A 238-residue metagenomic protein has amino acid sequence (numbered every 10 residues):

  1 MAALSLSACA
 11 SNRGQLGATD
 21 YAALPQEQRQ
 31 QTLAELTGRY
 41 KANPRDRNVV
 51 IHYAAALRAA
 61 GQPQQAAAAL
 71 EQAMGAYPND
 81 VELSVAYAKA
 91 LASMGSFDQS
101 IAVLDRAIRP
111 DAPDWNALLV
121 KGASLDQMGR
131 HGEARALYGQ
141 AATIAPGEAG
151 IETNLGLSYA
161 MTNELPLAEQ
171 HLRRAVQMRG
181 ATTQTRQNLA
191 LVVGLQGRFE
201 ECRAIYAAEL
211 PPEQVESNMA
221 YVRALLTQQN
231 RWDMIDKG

Functional and structural regions predicted by a protein language model:
S5-A60, Q64, A68, G238: N-terminal leader/linker segments that initiate helical-solenoid repeat arrays
A42-N43, A76-Y77, A107-D111, T143-I144 (+2 more regions): Structural marker of alpha-solenoid helical repeat scaffolds
R47-N48, V81-E82, D114-N116, H131 (+3 more regions): Helix-start (N-cap) detector for alpha-helical repeat units in TPR-like alpha-solenoids, especially tetratricopeptide
H52, A86, L119-V120, N154 (+1 more regions): Canonical tetratricopeptide repeat
T183-T185, L189-G238: Terminal, low-structured helical/coil segments at or just beyond the last alpha-helical repeat
